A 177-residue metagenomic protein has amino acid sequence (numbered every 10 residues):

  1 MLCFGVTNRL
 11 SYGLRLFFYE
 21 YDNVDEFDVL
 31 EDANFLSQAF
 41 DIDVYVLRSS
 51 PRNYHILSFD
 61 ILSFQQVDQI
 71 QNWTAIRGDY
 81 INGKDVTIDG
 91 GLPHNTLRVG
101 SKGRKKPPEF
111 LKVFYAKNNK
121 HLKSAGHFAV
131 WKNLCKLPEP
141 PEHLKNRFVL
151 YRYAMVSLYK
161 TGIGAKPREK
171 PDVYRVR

Functional and structural regions predicted by a protein language model:
M1-P51, D60-Q69, N95-R177: Signature for HUH/AEP ssDNA processing cores
F40, Q71-G83: A common structural junction motif
R52, T87: Catalytic toxin/effector domains delivered as secreted proteins or via bacterial secretion systems
D85-V86, N95: Short, flexible coil/turn micro-motifs enriched in small/turn-prone residues
G90-G91: Non-catalytic terminal regions of proteins
